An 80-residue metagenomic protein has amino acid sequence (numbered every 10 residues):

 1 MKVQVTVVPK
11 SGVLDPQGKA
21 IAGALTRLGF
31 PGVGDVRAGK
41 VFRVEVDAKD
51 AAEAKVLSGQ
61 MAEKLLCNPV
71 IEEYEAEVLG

Functional and structural regions predicted by a protein language model:
M1-S11, K40-V44: Short glycine-/aliphatic-rich beta-strand segments at the starts of folded cytosolic domains
T6, V36, E45, E77-L79: Solvent-exposed beta-strand sheet faces enriched in polar/charged residues
G12-L28: Short amphipathic alpha-helix segments
P31-R37: N-terminal glycine-rich anion-binding loops that anchor highly charged ligand groups
R37-V56: Short, intrinsically disordered low-complexity segments
A51-G80: C-terminal structural segments of small proteins and small subunits
